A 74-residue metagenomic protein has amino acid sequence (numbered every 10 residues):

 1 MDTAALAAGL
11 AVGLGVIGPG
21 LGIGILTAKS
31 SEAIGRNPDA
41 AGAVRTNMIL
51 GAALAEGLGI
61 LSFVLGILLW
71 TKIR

Functional and structural regions predicted by a protein language model:
M1-R74: Hydrophobic, small-residue-rich transmembrane alpha-helices and their short perimembrane loops in multi-pass membrane
